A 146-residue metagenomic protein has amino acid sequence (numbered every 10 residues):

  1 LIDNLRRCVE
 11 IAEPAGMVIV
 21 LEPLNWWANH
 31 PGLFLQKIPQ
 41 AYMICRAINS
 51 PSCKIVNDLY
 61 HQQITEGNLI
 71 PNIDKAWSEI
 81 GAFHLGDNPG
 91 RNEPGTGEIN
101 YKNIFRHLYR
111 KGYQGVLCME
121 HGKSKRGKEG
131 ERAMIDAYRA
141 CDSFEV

Functional and structural regions predicted by a protein language model:
L1-A15: An active-site-proximal structural segment forming one wall of the substrate-binding cleft that immediately precedes
L1-I2, L24-N29, Q63: Short N-terminal helix-initiation segments at or just after the protein's N-terminus
D3-R6, G32, N92: Domain-wide signal for the mature, well-folded portions of proteins, strongly enriched in nucleus-encoded organellar
A12-I48: Basic- and aromatic-lined ligand-binding clefts that recognize polyanionic substrates
F34-N57, H61-V146: Histidine-acidic metal/acid-base catalytic patches
